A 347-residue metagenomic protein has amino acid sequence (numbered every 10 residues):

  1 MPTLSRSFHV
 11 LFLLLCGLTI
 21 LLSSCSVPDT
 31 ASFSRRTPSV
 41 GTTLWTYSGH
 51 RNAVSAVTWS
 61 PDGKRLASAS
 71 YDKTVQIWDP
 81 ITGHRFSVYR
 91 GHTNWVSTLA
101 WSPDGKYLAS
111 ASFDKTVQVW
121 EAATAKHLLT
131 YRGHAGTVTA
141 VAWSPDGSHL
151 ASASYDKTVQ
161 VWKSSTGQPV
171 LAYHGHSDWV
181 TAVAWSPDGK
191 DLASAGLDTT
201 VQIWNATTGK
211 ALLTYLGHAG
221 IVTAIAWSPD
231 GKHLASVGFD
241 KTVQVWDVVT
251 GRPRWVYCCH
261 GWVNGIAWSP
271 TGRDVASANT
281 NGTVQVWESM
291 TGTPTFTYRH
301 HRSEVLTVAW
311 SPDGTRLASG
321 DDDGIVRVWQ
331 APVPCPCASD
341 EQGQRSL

Functional and structural regions predicted by a protein language model:
F33-G49: A short helix->beta-strand "capping" segment at the edge of beta-propeller domains
Y47-V54, Y89-V96, Y131-V138, Y173-V180 (+3 more regions): WD40/WD-repeat beta-propeller blade N-cap
N52, D72-Q76, N94-S97, D114-Q118 (+10 more regions): Short coil/turn segments within WD40 beta-propeller repeats
P61-D62, P103-D104, P145-D146, P187-D188 (+3 more regions): Residue-level detector of Asp-centered blade-edge/turn motifs that repeat once per structural unit in beta-propeller
P80-G83, A122-A125, S164-G167, A206-G209 (+3 more regions): Short loop/turn segments that connect beta-strands within beta-propeller blades
L306-C337: Blade-level signature of beta-propeller repeat domains, shared across WD40, Kelch, NHL, RCC1 and BNR/Asp-box propellers
